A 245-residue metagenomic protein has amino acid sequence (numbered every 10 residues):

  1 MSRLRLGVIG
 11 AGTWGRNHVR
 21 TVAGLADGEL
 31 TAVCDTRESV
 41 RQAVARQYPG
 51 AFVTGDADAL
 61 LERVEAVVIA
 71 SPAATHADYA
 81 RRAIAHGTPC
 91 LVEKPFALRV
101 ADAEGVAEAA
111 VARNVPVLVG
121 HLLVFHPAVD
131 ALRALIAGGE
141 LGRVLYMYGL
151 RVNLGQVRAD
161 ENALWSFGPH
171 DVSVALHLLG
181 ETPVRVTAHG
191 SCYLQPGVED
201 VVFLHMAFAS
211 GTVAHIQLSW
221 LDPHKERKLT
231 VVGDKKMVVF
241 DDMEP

Functional and structural regions predicted by a protein language model:
M1-Y48: N-terminal Rossmann-like dinucleotide-binding module
N17, A43, A59, R63-A66 (+5 more regions): Alpha-helical elements of Rossmann-like donor-binding domains used by nucleotide-donor carbohydrate transfer enzymes
T31, E65, L145: Conserved acidic residues
Y48-A109: Beta-loop-alpha module in the N-terminal Rossmann-like domain of NAD(P)-dependent dehydrogenases, especially those
G55, I69, V92, V117-V119 (+2 more regions): Hydrophobic residues in well-ordered beta-strands that form the structural core
A97-R158, D171: A contiguous active-site-proximal alpha/beta segment in oxidoreductase catalytic domains
P169-P245: Contiguous beta-strand/loop segments that form the cofactor/metal-binding neighborhood of enzyme cores
